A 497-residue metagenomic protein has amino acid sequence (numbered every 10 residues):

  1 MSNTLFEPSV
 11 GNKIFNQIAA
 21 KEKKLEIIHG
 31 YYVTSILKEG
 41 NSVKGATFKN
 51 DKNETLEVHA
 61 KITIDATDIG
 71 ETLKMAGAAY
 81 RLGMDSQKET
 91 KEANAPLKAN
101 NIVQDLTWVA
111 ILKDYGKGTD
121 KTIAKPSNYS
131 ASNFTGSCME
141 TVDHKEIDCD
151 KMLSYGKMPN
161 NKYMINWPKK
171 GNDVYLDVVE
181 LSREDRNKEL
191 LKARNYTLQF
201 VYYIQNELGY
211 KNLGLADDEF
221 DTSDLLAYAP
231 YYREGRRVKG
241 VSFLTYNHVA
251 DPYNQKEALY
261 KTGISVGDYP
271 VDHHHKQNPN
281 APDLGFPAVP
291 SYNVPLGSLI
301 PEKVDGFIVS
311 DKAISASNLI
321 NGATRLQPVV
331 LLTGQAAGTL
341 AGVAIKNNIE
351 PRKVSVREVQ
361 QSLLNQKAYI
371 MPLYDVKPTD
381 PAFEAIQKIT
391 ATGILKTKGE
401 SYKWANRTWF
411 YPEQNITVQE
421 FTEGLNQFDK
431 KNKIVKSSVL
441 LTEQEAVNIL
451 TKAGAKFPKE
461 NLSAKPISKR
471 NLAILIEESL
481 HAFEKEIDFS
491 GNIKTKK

Functional and structural regions predicted by a protein language model:
M1-S35, R81, Q104-A110: Conserved N-terminal/central alpha/beta ligand/cofactor-binding core
S2-L5, H59, R183-L190, I320-T324 (+5 more regions): Second-shell loop/turn segments in exported
T4-P8, N12, A66, R186 (+8 more regions): Solvent-exposed, acidic/flexible segments
A20, D68, G77-A78, Q205 (+7 more regions): Sec-exported extracytoplasmic/periplasmic mature domains
K21, S35, E39, L299-S315 (+4 more regions): Glycine-rich, acidic and aromatic/proline-enriched surface loops and short helix-turn segments that act as binding
K24, N347, P351-P372, P378-K396: Catalytic cores of secreted or luminal carbohydrate-active enzymes
H29-G30, G40-G45, K49-I62, A66-S362: Flavin (FAD/FMN)-binding glycine-rich loop and adjacent Rossmann-like elements that form
P372-A482, T495-K497: Extracytoplasmic Gram-positive cell-surface binding/anchoring modules and repeats
